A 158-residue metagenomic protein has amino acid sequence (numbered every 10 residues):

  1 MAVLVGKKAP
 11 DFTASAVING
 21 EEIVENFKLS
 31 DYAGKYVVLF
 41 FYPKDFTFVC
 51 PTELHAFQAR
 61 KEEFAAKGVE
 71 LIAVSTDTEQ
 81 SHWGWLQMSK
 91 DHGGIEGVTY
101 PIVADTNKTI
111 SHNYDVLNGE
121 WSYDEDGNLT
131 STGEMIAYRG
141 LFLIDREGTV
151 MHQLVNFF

Functional and structural regions predicted by a protein language model:
M1-F158: Chalcogenol-based redox active-site neighborhoods
